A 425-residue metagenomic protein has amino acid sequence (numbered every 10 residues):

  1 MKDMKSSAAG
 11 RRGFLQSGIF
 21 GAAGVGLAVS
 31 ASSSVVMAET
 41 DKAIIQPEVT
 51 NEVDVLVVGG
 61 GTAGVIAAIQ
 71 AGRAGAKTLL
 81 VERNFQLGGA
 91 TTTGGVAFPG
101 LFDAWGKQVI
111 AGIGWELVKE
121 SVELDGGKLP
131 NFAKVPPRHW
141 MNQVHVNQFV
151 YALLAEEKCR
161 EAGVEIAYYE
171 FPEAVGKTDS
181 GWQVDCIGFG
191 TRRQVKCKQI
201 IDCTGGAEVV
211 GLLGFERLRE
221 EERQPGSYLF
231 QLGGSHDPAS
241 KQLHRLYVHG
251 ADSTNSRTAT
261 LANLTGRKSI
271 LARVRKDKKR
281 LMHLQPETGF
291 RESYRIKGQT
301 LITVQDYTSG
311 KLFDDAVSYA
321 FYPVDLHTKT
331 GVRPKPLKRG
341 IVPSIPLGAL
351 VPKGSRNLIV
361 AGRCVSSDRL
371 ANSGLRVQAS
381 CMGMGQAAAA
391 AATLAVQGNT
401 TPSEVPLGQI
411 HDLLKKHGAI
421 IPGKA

Functional and structural regions predicted by a protein language model:
M1-G13: N-terminal secretory signal peptides
G10-A28: N-terminal export leaders
I19, A76-K77, R83-A174, T178 (+2 more regions): Conserved N-terminal/central alpha/beta ligand/cofactor-binding core
V29-T62, G72-R73: C-terminal segment of N-terminal export signals and the immediately downstream linker at the start of the mature
G64-I66: Short glycine/serine/threonine-rich phosphate/pyrophosphate-binding segments that cradle anionic phosphate groups
A90-T91, A152, Y169, G188-Q199 (+1 more regions): Flavin (FAD/FMN)-binding glycine-rich loop and adjacent Rossmann-like elements that form
S180-V184: Short, hydrophobic/aromatic-rich segments at coil-to-beta transitions
